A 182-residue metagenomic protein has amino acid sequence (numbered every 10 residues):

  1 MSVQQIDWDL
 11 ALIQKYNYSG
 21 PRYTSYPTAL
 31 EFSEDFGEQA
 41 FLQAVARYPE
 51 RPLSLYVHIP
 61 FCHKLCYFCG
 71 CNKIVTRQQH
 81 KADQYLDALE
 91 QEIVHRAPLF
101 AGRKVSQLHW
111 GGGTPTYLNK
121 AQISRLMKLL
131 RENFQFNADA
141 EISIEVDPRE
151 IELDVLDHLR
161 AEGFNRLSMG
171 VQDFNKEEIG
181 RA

Functional and structural regions predicted by a protein language model:
M1-L53: Flexible, acidic/Gly-rich N-terminal and inter-domain linker regions that tether and position cofactor-handling modules
T28-F32, L65, I74-V75: A short secondary-structure junction motif
Y48-P49, H58-P60, A101: Short glycine/proline-enriched loop/turn "hinge" motifs that connect secondary-structure elements and lie
S54-Y56, S143: Short aromatic/hydrophobic contact patches that present stacked aromatics for nucleic-acid/ligand binding
V57-K73: Local cysteine-cluster metal-coordination motifs and their immediate loop/turn environment, predominantly Fe-S cluster
K73-L99, V105-A182: Conserved non-cysteine loop/helix-boundary elements of the Radical SAM core domain that shape
